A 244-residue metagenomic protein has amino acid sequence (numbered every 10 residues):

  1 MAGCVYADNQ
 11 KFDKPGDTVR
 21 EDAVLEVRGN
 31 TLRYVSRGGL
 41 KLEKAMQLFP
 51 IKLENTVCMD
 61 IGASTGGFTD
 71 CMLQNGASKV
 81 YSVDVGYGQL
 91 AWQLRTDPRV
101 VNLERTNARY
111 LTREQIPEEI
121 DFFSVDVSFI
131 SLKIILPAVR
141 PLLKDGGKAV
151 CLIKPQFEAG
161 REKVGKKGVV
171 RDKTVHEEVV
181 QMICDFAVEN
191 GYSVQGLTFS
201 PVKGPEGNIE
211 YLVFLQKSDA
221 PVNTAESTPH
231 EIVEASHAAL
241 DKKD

Functional and structural regions predicted by a protein language model:
M1-A23, V57-D60: A basic, amphipathic helix-loop patch mediating RNA/tRNA/ribosome contacts
R37-V57: Conserved alpha-helix/loop element of class I SAM-dependent methyltransferases that forms part of the SAM/SAH-binding
S64, F68-T69: Residues at the N-terminus of the alpha-helix immediately C-terminal to the conserved SAM/SAH-binding loop
C71-K79: Conserved S-adenosyl-L-methionine
S78-I134: S-adenosyl-L-methionine
K133-V150: A short glycine-rich, Lys/Arg-flanked "PGG" loop and its adjoining helix->strand segment in the class I
P155-D172: Short, glycine-/aromatic-enriched active-site segment of Class I SAM-dependent methyltransferases
I209-D244: Flexible, glycine-/basic-rich loop-and-beta segments that form/coincide with the SAM-dependent methyltransferase
